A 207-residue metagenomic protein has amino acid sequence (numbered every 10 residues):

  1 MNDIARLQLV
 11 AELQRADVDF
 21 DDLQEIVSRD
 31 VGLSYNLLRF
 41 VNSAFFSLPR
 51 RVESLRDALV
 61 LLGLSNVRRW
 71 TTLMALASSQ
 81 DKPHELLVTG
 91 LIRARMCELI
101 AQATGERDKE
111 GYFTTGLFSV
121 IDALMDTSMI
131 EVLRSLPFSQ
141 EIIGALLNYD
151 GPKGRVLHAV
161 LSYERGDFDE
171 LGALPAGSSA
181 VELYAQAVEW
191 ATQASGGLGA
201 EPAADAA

Functional and structural regions predicted by a protein language model:
M1-A207: Conserved alpha-helical "signature site" that marks functionally important helical segments or helix/loop junctions
